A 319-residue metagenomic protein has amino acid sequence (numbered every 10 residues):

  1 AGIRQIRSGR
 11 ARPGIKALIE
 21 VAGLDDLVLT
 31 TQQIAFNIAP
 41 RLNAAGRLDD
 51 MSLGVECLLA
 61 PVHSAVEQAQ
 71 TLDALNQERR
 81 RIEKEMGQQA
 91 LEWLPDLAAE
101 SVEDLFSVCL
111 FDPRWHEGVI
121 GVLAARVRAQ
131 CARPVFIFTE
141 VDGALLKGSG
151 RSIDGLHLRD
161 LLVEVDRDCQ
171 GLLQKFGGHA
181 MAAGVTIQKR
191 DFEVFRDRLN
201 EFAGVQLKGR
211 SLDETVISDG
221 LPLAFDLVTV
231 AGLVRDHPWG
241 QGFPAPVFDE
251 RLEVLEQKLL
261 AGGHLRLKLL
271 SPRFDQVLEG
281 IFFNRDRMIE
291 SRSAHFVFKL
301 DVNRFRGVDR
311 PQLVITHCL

Functional and structural regions predicted by a protein language model:
A1-D191, P222-A224: Hydrophobic helix-and-loop "lid/oligomerization" segment in the mid-to-C-terminal part of catalytic domains
A65-Q70, A74-L110, G143, L156 (+1 more regions): Mid-to-C-terminal polyanion-binding domains and interfaces
